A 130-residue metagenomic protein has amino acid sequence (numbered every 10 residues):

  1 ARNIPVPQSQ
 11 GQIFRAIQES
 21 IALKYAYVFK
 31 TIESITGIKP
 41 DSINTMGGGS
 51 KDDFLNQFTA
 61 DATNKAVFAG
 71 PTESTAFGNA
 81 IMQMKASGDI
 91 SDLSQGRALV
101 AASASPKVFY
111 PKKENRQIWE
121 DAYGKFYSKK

Functional and structural regions predicted by a protein language model:
A1-T75: Activation-segment/catalytic-loop signature of the eukaryotic protein kinase fold
Y25, M84-D89: Internal hydrophobic alpha-helix adjacent to the cofactor/substrate pocket in enzyme cavities
K51-D53, M82, D92: Short, electropositive, low-hydrophobicity segments enriched in small/polar residues
F54-N56, K85, Q95: Residue-level recognition of conserved structural "scaffold" positions that shape functional pockets and channels
A76-K85: Short, small-residue alpha-helix embedded
D89-K130: Acidic, glycine/GT-rich loop-and beta-edge segments that sit at the periphery of enzyme/chaperone cores
